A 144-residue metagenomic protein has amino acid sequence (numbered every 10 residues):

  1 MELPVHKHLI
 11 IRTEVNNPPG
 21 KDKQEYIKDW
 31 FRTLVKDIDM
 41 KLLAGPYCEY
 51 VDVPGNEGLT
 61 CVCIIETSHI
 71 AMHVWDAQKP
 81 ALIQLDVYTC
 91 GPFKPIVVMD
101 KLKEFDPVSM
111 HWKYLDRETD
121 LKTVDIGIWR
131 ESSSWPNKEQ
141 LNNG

Functional and structural regions predicted by a protein language model:
M1-G144: Polybasic/polar functional segments that serve as interface/processing modules
